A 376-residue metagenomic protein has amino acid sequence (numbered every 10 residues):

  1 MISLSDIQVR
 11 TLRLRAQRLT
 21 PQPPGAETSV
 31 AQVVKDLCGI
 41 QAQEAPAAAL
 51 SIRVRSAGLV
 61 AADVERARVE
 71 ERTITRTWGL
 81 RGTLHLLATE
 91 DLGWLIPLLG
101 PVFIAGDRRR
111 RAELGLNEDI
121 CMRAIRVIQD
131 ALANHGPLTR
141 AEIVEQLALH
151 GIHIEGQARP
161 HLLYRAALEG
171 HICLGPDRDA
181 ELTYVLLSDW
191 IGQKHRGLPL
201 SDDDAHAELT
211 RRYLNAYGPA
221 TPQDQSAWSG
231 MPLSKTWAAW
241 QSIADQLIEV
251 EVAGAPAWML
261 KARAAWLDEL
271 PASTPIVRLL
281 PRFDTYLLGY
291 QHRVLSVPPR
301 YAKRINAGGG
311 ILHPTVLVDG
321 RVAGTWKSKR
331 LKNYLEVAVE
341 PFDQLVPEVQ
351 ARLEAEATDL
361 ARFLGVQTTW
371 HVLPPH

Functional and structural regions predicted by a protein language model:
M1-V294, P298-H376: Long, low-complexity intrinsically disordered regions
